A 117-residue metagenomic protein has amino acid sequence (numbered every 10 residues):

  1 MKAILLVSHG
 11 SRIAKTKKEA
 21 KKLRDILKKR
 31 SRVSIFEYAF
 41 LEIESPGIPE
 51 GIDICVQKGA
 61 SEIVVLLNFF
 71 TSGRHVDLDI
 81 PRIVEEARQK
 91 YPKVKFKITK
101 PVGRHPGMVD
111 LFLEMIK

Functional and structural regions predicted by a protein language model:
M1-K117: Active-site-proximal alpha-helix that buttresses catalytic centers in soluble enzyme cores
